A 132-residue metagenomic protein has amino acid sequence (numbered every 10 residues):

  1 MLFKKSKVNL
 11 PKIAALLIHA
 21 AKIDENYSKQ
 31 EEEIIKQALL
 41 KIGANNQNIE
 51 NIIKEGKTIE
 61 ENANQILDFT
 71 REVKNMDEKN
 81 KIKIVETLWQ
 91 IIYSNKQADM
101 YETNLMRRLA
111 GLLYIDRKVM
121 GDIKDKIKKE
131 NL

Functional and structural regions predicted by a protein language model:
M1-L132: Small-residue-enriched hydrophobic alpha-helices in membranes
